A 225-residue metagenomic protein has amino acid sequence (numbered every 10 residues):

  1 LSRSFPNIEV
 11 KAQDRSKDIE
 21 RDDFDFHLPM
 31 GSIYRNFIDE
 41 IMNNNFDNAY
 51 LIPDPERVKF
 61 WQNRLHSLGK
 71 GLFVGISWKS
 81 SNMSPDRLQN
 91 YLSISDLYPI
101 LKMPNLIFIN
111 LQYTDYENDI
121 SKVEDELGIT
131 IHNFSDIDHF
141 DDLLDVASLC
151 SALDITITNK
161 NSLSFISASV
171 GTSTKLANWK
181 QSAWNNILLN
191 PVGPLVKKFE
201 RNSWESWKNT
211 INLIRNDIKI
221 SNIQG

Functional and structural regions predicted by a protein language model:
L1-G225: Catalytic machinery of carbohydrate-active enzymes, primarily nucleotide-sugar-dependent glycosyltransferases
